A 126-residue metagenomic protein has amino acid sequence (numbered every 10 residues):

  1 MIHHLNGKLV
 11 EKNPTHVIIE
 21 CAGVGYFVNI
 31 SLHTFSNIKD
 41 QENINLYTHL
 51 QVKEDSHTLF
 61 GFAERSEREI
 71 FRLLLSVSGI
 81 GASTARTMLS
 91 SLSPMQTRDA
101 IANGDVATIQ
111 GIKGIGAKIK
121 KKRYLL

Functional and structural regions predicted by a protein language model:
M1, L73-S76, A85-M88, A100 (+1 more regions): Residue-level recognition of specific faces of alpha-helices
M1-S76: Structure-specific DNA junction-binding interface
L32-I38, M95, D99-A102: Short alpha-helical interface patches
H57-F62, A82-I101, K122-L126: Amphipathic, charged-and-aliphatic alpha-helical interface segments that function as noncatalytic docking
